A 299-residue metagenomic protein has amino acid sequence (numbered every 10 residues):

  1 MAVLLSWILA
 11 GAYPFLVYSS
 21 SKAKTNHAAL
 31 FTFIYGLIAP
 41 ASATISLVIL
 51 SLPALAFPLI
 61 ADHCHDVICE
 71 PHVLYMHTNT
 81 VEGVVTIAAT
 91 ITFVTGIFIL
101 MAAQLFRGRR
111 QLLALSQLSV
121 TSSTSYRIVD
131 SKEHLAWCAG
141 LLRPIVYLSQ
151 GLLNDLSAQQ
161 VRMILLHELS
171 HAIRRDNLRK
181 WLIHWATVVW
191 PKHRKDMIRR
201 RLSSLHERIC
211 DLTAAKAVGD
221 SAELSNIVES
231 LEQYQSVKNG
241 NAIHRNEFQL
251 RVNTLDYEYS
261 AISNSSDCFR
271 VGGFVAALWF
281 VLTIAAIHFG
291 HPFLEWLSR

Functional and structural regions predicted by a protein language model:
M1-I91, H291-R299: N-terminal low-structure segments adjacent to metalloprotease catalytic domains across cellular compartments
V3-W7, T78-R110, S230-R299: Cytosolic-facing loops and C-terminal tails of multi-pass membrane proteins
F15-Y18, F57, H72-Q150, A286-R299: Juxtamembrane/interface helices at transmembrane-helix boundaries
T25-H27, A114-S116, R174, H193 (+1 more regions): Short helix/loop segments within enzyme catalytic domains that coordinate or immediately flank catalytic cofactors
V146, W181-D196: Hydrophobic, aromatic-rich membrane-embedded alpha-helical segments
Y147-M163, I198: Short pre-active-site segment immediately N-terminal to the catalytic Zn-binding motif
L169-V188, G219-A222: Catalytic Zn2+-binding segment of zinc metalloproteases
